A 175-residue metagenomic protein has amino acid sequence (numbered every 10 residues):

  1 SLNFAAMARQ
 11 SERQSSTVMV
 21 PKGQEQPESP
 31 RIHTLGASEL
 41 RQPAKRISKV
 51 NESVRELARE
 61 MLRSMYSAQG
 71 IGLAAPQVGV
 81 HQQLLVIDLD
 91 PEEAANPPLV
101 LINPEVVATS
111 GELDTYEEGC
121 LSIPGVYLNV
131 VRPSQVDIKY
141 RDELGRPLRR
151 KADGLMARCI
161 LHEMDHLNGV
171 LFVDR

Functional and structural regions predicted by a protein language model:
L2-R175: Positively charged
